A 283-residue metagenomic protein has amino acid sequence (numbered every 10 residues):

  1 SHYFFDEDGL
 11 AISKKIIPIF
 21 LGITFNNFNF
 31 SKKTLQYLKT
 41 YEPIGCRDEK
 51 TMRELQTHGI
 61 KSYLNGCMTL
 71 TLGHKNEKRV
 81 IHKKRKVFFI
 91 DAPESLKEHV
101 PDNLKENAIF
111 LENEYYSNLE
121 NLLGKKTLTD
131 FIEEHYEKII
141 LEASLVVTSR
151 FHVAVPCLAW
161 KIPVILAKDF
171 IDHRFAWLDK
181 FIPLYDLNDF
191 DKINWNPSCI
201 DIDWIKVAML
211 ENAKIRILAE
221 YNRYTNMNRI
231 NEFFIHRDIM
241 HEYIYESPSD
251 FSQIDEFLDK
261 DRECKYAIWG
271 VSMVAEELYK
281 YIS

Functional and structural regions predicted by a protein language model:
S1-Y245: Active-site anion-handling motifs in enzyme catalytic cores
H236-S283: Hydrophobic, well-ordered beta-alpha structural blocks that scaffold small-molecule cofactor pockets
